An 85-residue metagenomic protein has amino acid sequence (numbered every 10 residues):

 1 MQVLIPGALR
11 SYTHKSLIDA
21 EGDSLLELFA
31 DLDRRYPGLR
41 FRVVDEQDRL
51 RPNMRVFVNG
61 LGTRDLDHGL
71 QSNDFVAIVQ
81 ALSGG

Functional and structural regions predicted by a protein language model:
M1-G84: Ubiquitin-like/PB1-type beta-grasp interaction modules and other compact soluble beta-rich domains
